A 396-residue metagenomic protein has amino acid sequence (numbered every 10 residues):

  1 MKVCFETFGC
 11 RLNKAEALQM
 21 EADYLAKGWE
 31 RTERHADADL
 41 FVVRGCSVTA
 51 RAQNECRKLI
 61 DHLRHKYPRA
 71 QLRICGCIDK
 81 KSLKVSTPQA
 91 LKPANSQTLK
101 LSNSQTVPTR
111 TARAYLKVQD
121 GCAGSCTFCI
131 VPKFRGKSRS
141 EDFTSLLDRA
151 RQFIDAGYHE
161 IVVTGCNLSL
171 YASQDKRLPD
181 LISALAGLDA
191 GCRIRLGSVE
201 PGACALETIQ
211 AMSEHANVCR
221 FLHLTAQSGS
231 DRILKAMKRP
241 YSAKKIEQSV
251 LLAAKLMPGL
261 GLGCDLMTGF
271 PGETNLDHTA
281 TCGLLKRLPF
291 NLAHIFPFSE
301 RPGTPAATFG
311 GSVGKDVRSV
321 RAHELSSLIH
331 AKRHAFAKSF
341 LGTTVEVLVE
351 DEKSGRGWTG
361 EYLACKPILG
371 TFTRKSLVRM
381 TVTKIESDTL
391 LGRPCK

Functional and structural regions predicted by a protein language model:
M1-T87: Cofactor-cradling patches in redox/metallo enzymes
C10, Y171-A190, E300-A331: Radical SAM enzyme [4Fe-4S]-AdoMet core and its adjacent flexible, acidic and glycine-rich loops/tails across
R73, D155-L276, K286: Conserved SAM/AdoMet-binding glycine-rich loop
K84-L116, E160, K396: N-terminal [4Fe-4S]-dependent radical SAM core
T111-T144: Canonical Radical SAM [4Fe-4S] cluster-binding loop centered on the CxxxCxxC motif and its immediate flanking residues
R135-V162: Conserved alpha-helical substructure of the radical SAM core
L256, N275-L276, A280-A322: C-terminal, non-catalytic macromolecule-binding modules
T308-K396: Terminal RNA-binding accessory module
